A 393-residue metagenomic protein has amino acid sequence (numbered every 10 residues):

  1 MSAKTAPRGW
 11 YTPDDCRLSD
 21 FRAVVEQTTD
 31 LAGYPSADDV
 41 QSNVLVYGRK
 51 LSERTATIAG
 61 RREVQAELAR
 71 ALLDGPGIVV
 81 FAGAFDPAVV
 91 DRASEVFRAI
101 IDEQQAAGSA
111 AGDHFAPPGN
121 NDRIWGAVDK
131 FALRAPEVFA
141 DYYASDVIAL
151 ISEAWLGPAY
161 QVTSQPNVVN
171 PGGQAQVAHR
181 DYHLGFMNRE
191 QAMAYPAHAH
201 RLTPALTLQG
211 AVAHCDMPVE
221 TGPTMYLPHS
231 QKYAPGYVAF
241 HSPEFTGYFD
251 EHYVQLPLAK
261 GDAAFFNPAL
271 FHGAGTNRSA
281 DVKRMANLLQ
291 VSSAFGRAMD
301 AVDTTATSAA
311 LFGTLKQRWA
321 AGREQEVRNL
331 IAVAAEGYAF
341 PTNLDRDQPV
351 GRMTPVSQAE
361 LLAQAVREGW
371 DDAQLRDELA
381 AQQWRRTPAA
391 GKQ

Functional and structural regions predicted by a protein language model:
M1-D74, L330, Y338-P341, P349-Q393: Fe(II)/2-oxoglutarate
D15, V25-I78, A82-R189: Non-heme Fe(II)-dependent double-stranded beta-helix
I78, Q161, A205-A211, T221 (+2 more regions): Extracellular structured ligand-interaction cores
P87-V89, N170-P171, P218-E220, Y233-A234 (+2 more regions): Flexible loop/turn segments at secondary-structure boundaries
L150-I151, Q176-V177, L184-Y248, G296-A310: Catalytic core of non-heme Fe(II) oxygenases with the double-stranded beta-helix
S152-E153, A199, Q209-M217, T224-M225 (+1 more regions): Conserved catalytic-core segments centered on acid/base and nucleophilic motifs
Y237-V238, T276-R278, R297-D303, R318-V327 (+1 more regions): Short conserved micro-motifs at the rims of enzyme active sites and ligand-binding pockets
A239-T314: Catalytic core of Fe(II)/2-oxoglutarate
